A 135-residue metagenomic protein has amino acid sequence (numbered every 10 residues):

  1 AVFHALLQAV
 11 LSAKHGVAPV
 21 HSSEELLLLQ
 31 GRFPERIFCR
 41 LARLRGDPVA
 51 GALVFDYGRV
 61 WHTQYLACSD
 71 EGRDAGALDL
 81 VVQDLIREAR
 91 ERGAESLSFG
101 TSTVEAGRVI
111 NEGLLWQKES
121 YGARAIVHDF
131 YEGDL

Functional and structural regions predicted by a protein language model:
A1-D74, E88: A conserved beta-strand-loop-helix scaffold within acyl/acetyltransferase catalytic domains
E25, D84, G113: Short Gly/charged-rich anion-binding patches and loops
A42, L78-V81: Short, conserved beta-strand/loop elements in beta-sheet-dominated catalytic cores that frequently flank divalent-metal
C68-G76, T103-V109: Short, contiguous acidic/charged loop-to-helix segments that flank catalytic cores in large enzymes
L80-S96, T101: Conserved acyl-CoA
E95-L135: Active-site/acyl-donor-binding loops of N-acyltransferases
